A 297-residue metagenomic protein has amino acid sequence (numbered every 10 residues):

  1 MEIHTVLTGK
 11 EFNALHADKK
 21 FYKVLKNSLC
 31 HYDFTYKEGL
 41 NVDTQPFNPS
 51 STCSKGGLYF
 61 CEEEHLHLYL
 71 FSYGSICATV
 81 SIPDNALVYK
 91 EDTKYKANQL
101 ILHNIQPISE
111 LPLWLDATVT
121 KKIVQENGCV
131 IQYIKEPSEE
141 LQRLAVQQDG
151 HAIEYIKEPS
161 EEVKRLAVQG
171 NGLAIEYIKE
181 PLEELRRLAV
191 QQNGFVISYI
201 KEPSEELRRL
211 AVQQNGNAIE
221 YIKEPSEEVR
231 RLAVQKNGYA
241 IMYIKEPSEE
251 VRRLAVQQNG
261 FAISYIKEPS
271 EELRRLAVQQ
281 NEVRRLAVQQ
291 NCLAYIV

Functional and structural regions predicted by a protein language model:
M1-K55: ADP-ribose/NAD+-binding catalytic cleft of ART/PARP-like enzymes
T5, I101-N104, P112-L113, A117 (+3 more regions): Intrinsic-disorder-associated interaction segments
K23-C30, C61-E64, V80-N85, Q148 (+3 more regions): Short, flexible beta-strand-to-coil junctions
Q45-I108: ADP-ribosyltransferase catalytic core
Y89-I131, H151-I156, I175: Structured binding/interaction patches within domain cores
Q125-C292: Thr-biased low-complexity repeat/linker tracts and other Thr-enriched repetitive architectures
